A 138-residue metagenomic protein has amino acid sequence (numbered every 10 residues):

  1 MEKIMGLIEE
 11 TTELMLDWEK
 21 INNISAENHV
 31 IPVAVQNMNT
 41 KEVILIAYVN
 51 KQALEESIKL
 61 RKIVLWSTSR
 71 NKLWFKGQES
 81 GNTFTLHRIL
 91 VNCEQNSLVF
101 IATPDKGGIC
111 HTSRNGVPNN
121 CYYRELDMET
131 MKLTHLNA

Functional and structural regions predicted by a protein language model:
E2-V30, N37-I44, V49-A138: C-terminal binding/interaction regions
